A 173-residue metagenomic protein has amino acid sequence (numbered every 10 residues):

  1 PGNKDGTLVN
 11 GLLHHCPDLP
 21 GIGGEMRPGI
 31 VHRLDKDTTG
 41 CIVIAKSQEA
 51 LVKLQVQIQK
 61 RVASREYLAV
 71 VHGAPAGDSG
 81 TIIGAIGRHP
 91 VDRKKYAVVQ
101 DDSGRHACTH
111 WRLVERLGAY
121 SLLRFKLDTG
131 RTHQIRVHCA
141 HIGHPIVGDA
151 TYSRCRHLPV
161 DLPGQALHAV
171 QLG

Functional and structural regions predicted by a protein language model:
P1-D92, D102, A166: RNA pseudouridine synthases
K4-L12, Q59, R88, G118-G173: Pseudouridine synthase
I30, H110, S121-L123: Conserved structural locus in ABC ATPase nucleotide-binding domains
R33-L34, A74, V114-R116, D149: Residue-level recognition of beta-strand microenvironments
V43, A69, W111, I135 (+1 more regions): Short hydrophobic/aromatic patches on the structural cores and recognition surfaces of FHA
V71, H110-L113, I146: Conserved hydrophobic positions within beta-strands
R93-D102, V160-D161: Short aromatic-glycine motifs in intrinsically disordered, low-complexity regions
V99-T109, A166-L167: Short coil-to-beta-strand transition motifs
